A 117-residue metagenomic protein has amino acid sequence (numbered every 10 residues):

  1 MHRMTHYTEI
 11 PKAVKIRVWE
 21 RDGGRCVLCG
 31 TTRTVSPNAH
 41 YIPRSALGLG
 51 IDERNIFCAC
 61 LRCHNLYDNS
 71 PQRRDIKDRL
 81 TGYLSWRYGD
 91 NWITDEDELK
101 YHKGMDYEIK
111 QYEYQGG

Functional and structural regions predicted by a protein language model:
H2-Y7, S45-F57, N65-G117: Polybasic, low-complexity binding patches
E9-P37, C60-R62: Short cysteine-rich loop/turn motifs with clustered Cys
V35-A46: Short recognition patches in nucleic-acid-associated and regulatory proteins
